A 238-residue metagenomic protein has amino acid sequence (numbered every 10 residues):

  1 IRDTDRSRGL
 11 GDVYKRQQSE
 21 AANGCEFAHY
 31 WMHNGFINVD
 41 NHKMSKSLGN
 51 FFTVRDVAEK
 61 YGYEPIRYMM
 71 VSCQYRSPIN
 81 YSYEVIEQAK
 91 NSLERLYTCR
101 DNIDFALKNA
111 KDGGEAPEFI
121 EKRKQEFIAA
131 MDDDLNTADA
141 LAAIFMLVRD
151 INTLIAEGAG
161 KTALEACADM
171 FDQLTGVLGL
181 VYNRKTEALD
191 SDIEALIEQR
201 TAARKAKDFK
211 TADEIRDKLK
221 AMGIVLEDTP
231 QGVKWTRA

Functional and structural regions predicted by a protein language model:
I1-Y14: Single conserved hydrophobic/aromatic residue that forms the stacking wall/gate of nucleotide- or nucleobase-binding
G11-V13, I37, V181, K234: Compositionally biased, intrinsically disordered low-complexity regions
D12, Y30-W31, Y75, M131: Tryptophan-centric aromatic hotspots in well-structured domains and transmembrane helices
Y14, H33-D40, C73, F105-L107: Low-complexity, flexible helical/coil segments
N23-G24: Short, basic/aromatic recognition patches
A28-G49, L226: Active-site and channel-lining beta-strand-loop segments that bind or position nucleotide-derived/phosphorylated
K43-M44, N50-A238: Structural preference for alpha-helix termini/caps and helix-kink/transition segments
